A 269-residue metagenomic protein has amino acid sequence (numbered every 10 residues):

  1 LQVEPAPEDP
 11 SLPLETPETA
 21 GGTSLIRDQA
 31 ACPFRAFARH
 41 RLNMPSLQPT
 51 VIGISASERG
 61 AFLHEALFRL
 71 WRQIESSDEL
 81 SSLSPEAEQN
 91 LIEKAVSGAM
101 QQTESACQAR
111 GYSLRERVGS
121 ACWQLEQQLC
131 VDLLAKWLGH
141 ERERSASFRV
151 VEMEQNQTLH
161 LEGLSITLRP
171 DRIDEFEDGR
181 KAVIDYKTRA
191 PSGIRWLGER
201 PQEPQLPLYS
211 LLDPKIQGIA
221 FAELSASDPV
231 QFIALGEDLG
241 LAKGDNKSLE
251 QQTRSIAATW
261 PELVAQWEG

Functional and structural regions predicted by a protein language model:
L1-G269: Structural signature of nuclease core domains in nucleic-acid processing machines
